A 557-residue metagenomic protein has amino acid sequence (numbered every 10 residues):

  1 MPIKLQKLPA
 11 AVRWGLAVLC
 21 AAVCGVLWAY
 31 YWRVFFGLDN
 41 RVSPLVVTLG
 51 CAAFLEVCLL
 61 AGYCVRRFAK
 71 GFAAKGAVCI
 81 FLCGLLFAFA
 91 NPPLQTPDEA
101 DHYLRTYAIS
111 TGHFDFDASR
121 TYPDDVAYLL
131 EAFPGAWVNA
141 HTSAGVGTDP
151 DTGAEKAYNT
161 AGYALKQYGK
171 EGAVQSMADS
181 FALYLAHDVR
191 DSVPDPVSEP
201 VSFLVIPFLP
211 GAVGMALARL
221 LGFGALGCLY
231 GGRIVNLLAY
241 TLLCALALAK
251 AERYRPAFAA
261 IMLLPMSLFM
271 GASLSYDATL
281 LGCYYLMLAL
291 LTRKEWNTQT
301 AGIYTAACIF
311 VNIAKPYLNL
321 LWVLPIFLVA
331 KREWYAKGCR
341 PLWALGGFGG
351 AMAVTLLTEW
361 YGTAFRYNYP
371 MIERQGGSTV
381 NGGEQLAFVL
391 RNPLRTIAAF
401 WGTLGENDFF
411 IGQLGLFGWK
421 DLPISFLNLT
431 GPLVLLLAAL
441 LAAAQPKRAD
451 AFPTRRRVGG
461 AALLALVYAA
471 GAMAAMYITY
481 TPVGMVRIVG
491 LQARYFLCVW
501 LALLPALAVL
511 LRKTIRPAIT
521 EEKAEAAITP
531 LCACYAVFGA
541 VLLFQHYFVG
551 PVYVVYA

Functional and structural regions predicted by a protein language model:
M1-G25, A29-Y30, V34-L85, L342-F348 (+3 more regions): Start-transfer (signal-anchor) and selected internal transmembrane alpha helices of multi-pass inner/ER membrane
R13-A17, G71, F223-L226, A245-P265: Transmembrane-helix signature of polytopic, membrane-embedded enzymes that assemble or transfer cell-envelope glycans
V23-G50, A353-I372, A518-A557: Transmembrane helical bundles and short interhelical boundary loops of multi-pass, membrane-embedded
H113-L229: Interfacial juxtamembrane loops and adjacent helix segments that form the catalytic/substrate-binding surfaces
F269-G271, T300-P316, L320-F327, G350: Membrane-interface alpha helices of multi-pass inner-membrane proteins
S273-L280: Short acidic/glycine- and proline-prone juxtamembrane loop motifs at membrane-interface regions of multi-pass membrane
L290-Q299, L321-M352: Perimembrane helix-loop-helix junctions
E359-P446, V554: Membrane-lumen/periplasm interface segments of multi-pass, membrane-embedded glycan/lipid transferases
